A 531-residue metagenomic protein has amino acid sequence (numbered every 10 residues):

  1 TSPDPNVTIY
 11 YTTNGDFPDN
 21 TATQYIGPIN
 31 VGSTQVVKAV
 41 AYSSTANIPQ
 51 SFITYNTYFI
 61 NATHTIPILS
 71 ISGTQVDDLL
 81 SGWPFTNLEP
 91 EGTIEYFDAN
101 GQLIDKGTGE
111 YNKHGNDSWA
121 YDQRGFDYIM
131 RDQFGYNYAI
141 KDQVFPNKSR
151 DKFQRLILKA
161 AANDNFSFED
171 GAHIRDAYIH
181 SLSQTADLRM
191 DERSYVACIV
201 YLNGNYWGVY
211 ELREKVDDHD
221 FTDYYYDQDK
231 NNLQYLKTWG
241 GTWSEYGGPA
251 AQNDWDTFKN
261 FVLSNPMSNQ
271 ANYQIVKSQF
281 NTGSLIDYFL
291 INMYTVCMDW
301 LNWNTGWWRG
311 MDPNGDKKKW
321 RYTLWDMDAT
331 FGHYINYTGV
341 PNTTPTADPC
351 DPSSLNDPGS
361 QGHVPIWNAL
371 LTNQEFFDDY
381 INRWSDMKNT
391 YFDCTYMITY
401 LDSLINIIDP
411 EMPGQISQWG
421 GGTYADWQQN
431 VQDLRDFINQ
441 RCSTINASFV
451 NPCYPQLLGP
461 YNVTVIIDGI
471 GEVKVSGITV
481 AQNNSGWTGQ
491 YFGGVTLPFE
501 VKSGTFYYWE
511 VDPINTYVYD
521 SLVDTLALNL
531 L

Functional and structural regions predicted by a protein language model:
T1-N112, N451-L531: Short, compositionally stereotyped local motifs that mark structural "simplifiers"
D4, E110-A162, F258: Conserved oxyanion/phosphate-binding beta-strand-loop segments in alpha/beta enzyme cores
P67-I68, V76-N87, G92-T93, G101-Q102 (+8 more regions): Middle-to-C-terminal accessory/interaction subdomains
F134, R155, D164, K215-T222: A glycine-centered beta->alpha junction motif in the catalytic cores of kinase/phosphotransferase enzymes
S167-L188: A conserved alpha-helical element in kinase catalytic cores
R193-S194: Short, small/polar residue-rich loop motifs at catalytic or cofactor-binding pockets
W207-W239: Conserved structural core of kinase catalytic domains
